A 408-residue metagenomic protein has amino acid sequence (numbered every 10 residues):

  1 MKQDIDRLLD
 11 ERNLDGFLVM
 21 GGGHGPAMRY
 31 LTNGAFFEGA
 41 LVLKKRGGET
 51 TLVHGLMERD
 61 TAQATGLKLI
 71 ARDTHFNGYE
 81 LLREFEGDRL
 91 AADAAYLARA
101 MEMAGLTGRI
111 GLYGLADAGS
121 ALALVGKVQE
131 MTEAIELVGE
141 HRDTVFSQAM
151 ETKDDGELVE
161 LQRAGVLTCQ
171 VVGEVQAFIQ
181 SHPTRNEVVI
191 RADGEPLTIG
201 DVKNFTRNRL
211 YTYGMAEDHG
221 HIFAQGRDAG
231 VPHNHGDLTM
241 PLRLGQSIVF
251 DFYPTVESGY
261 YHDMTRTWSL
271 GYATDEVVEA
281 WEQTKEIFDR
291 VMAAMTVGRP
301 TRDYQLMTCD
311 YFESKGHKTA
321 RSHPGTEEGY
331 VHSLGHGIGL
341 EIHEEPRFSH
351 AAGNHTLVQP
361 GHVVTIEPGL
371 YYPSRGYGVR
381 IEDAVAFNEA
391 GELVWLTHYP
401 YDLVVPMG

Functional and structural regions predicted by a protein language model:
M1-G408: Active-site neighborhoods and metal-handling regions in enzymes and metal-associated proteins
